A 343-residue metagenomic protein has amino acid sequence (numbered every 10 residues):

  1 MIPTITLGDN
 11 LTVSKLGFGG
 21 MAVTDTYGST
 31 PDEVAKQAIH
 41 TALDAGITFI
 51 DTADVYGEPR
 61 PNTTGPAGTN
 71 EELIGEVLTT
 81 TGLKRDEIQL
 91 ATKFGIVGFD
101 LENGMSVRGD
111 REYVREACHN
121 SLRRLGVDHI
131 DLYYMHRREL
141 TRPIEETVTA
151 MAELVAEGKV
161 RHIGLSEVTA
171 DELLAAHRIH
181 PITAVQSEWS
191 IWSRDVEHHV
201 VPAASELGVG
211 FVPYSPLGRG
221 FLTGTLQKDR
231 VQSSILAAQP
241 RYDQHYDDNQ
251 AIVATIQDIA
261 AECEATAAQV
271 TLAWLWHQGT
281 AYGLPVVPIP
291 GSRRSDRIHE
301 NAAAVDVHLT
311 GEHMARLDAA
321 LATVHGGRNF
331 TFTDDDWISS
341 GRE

Functional and structural regions predicted by a protein language model:
M1-E87, G341-E343: N-terminal binding-site loop/beta-alpha segment at the start of enzyme catalytic domains that lines or forms
T6, V13-G17, T48-F49, E87-A91 (+5 more regions): Structural preference for beta-strand elements that scaffold enzyme active sites
G8-Y27, A91-M105, H129, Y134: N-terminal small/glycine-rich loop or linker at the start of catalytic domains across soluble metabolic enzymes
F18, A35, I50, I74 (+12 more regions): Conserved, mostly hydrophobic/aromatic
A22, E102, A203-A261, H277-V286 (+1 more regions): Glycine-rich, positively charged active-site loop/lid region within alpha/beta enzyme cores that binds and organizes
T80-E87, L125-G126, L154-K159, H177-P181 (+3 more regions): Short helix-capping segments at alpha-helix termini
V97-D195, H199: Glycine/proline-rich, positively charged, aromatic-decorated active-site loop/lid region on the catalytic face
V155, D247-V307: Conserved short secondary-structure transition element at the edge of the structured enzyme core that lines
